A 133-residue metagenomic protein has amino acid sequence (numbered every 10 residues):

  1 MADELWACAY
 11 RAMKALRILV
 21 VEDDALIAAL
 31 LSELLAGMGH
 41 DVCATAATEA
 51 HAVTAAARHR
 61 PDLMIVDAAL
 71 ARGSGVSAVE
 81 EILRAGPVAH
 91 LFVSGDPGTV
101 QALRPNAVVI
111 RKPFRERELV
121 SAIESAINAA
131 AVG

Functional and structural regions predicted by a protein language model:
M1-R17, E80, R84, A102 (+2 more regions): Non-catalytic signal-transmission and effector/linker regions of two-component phosphorelay proteins
E22: Conserved acidic carboxylate
A25-A44: Two-component/phosphorelay signaling modules centered on CheY-like receiver
T45-L63: Acidic, metal-coordinating helix/loop segments flanking the phosphotransfer/catalytic sites of two-component signaling
T48, R72-S77: Acidic catalytic/metal-coordinating carboxylates
A57-H59, E80-V88, T99: Conserved phosphotransfer cores of two-component systems
D67-A68: Active-site residues of response regulator receiver
V93-S94: Hydrophobic/aromatic residues positioned on beta-strands within the core alpha/beta folds
